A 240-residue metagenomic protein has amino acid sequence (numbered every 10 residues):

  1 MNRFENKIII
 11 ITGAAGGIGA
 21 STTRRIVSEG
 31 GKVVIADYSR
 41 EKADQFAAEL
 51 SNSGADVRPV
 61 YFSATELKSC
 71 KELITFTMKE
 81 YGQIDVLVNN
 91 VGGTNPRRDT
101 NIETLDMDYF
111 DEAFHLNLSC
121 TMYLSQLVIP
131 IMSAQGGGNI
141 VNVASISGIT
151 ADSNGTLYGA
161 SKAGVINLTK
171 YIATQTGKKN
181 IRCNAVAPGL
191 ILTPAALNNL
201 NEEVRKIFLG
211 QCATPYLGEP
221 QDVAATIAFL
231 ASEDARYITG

Functional and structural regions predicted by a protein language model:
N2-V34: Canonical Rossmann dinucleotide-binding motif of NAD(H)/NADP(H)-dependent dehydrogenases/reductases, specifically
R40-E41, Y61-L73, M107, Q221-D222: The beta1-alpha1 cofactor-binding region of Rossmann-like NAD(H)/NADP(H)-dependent oxidoreductases
R98-I102, D106-F114, F208: Substrate-binding pocket helix/loop in short-chain dehydrogenase/reductase
S125, S161, T169: Active-site helix of classical SDR
P130, T174-K178, R236: Alpha-helical segment proximal to the catalytic Tyr-Lys
G137, Y216-G240: C-terminal substrate-recognition "lid" of short-chain dehydrogenase/reductases
S145: Residue(s) in the substrate-gating loop at a strand-loop-helix junction that position the organic substrate next
